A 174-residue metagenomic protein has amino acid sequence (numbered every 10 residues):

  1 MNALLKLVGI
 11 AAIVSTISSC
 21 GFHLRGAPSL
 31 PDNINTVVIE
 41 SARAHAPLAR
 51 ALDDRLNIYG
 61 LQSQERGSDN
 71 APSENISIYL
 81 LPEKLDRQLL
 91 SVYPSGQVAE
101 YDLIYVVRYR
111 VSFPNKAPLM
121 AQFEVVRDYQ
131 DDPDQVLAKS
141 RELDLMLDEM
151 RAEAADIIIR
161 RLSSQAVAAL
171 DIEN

Functional and structural regions predicted by a protein language model:
M1-V8: Bacterial N-terminal signal peptides that target proteins for export
S15-S19: C-terminal motif of bacterial Sec signal peptides marking the signal peptidase cleavage site
G21-L24: Bacterial signal peptide processing site
D32-E40, Q135-K139: Acidic/histidine-rich, surface-exposed loop or edge segments in extracytoplasmic proteins
N35-K84: N-terminal segment of the mature soluble domain
S41, L56, G60, V111-N115 (+2 more regions): Sec/Tat-exported extracytoplasmic proteins
S77-Q122, D128-D144: Surface-exposed short loop/turn segments
L137-N174: C-terminal/domain-edge helix-coil "capping" segments
